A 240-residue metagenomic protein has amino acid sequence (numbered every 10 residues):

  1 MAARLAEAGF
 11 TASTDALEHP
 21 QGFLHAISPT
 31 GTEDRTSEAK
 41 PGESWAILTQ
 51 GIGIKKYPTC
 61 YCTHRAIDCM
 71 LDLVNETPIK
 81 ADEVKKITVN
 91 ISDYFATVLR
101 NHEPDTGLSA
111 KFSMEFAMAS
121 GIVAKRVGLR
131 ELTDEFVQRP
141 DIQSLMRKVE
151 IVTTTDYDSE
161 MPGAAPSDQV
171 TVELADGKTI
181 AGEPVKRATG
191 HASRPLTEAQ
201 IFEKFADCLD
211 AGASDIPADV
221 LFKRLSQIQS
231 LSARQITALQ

Functional and structural regions predicted by a protein language model:
R4-Q240: Terminal-appendage/accessory-domain detector
